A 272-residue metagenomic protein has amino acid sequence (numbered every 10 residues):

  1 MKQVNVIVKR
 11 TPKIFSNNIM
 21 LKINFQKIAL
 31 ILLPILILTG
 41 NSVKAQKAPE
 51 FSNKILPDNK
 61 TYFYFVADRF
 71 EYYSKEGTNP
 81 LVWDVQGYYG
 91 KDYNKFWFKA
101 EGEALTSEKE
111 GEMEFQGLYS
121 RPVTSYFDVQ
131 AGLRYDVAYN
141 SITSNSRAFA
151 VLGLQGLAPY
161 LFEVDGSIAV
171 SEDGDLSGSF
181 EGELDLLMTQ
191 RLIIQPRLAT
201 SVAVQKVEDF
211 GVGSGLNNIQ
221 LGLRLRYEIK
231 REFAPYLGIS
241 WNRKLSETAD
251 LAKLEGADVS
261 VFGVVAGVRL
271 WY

Functional and structural regions predicted by a protein language model:
Q46-T106, R121: Outer-membrane beta-barrel initiation region
F63, L81-V85, M113-G117, A148-L152 (+4 more regions): Hydrophobic, lipid-facing positions within transmembrane beta-strands of outer-membrane proteins
R69, F98-G102, A131-Y135, G166-V170 (+2 more regions): Transmembrane beta-barrel strands of outer-membrane/channel proteins
Y72-L81, E103-M113, D136-A148, I168-S179 (+3 more regions): Solvent-exposed loop/turn segments connecting transmembrane beta-strands in outer-membrane beta-barrel proteins
Y89-K91, R121, G156, I168-V170 (+3 more regions): Residue-level signature of outer-membrane beta-barrel architecture
Y93-F98, S125-V129, Y160-V164, T189-I194 (+1 more regions): Repeated loop/turn-to-beta-strand initiation elements of outer-membrane beta-barrel proteins
R147-V207: Detector for outer-membrane/organellar transmembrane beta-barrel domains, recognizing the amphipathic beta-strand
L223, Y227-E228, D258-Y272: Outer-membrane beta-barrel "beta-signal"
